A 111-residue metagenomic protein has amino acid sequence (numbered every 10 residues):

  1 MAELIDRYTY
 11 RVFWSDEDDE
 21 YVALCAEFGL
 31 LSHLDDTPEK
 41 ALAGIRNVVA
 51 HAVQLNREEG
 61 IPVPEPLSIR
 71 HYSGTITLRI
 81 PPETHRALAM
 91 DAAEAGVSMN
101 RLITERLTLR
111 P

Functional and structural regions predicted by a protein language model:
M1-L4, R11-E17, D35: Short, positively charged
M1-T9, R46-R110: Short, charged, surface-exposed hinge/linker loops at domain edges that act as mobile lids or interdomain connectors
V12-G29: Short aromatic-glycine-(Arg/Gly/Cys) micro-motifs in beta-strand/loop hairpins
D19, T37-K40, V48, L88: Generic hydrophobic secondary-structure packing signal
F28-K40: A short, exposed loop/beta-hairpin motif centered on an aromatic-Gly-Thr core
A43: Aromatic- and charge-enriched surface segment that lines or borders ligand/interaction sites
